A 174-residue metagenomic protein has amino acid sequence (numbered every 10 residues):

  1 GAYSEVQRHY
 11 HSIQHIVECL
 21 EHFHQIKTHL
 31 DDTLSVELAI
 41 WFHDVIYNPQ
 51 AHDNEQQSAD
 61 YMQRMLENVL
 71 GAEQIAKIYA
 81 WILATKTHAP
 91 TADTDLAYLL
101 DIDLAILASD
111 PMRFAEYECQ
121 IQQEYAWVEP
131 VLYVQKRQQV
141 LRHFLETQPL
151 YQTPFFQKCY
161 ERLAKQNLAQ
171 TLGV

Functional and structural regions predicted by a protein language model:
A2, S58-T91: Histidine- and acidic-residue-rich, metal-dependent catalytic cores
S4-H11, E21-D31, F42, L70 (+1 more regions): Divalent metal-dependent phosphate-bond-processing catalytic cores, especially two-metal-ion Mg2+/Mn2+ enzymes that act
E5-E18, Y47-D60: Active-site metal-coordination segments of metallo-dependent hydrolases
I16, E55, I75-I78, V134: Hydrophobic packing residues in well-ordered alpha-helices of helical domains and bundles
C19, L34-P49, S58, A80-K86: His-Asp-centered metal-binding catalytic motifs of divalent-metal-dependent phosphohydrolases/nucleases
D32-T33, Q74: Membrane-helix interface segments
